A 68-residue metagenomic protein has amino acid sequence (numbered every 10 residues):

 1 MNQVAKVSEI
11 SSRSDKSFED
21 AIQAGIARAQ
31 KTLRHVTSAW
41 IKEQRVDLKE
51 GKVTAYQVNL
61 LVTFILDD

Functional and structural regions predicted by a protein language model:
M1-N2, V62: Short N-terminal signal/transit or membrane-insertion segments and the immediately adjacent low-complexity/disordered
N2-T37: Short, well-ordered alpha-helical segments
S14, E43-R45: Short, well-ordered turn and helix-capping elements at secondary-structure junctions
R45-D68: A cross-kingdom feature marking charged/low-complexity
